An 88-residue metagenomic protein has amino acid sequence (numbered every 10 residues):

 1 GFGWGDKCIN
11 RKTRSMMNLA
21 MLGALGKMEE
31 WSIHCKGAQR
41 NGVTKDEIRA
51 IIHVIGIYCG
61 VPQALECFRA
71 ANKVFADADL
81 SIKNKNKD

Functional and structural regions predicted by a protein language model:
G1-K12, R40, A64-D88: Acidic, glycine/proline-rich low-complexity segments that act as flexible tails and inter-domain linkers
T13-S15, W31, I48: N-terminal alpha-helical segment
R14-L22, I52: Short, structured motif recognition centered on aromatic/hydrophobic residues
M21-K27, C59-G60: Short alpha-helix boundary/capping elements
E29-D46, E66-N72: Extended intrinsically disordered, low-complexity coil regions enriched in Ser, Thr, Gly, Ala and often Pro
I51-I55, A70-A71: Short acidic/histidine-centered micro-motifs embedded in hydrophobic/aromatic stretches that mark compact functional
V54, V61-L65: Substrate/cofactor-recognition hotspot
